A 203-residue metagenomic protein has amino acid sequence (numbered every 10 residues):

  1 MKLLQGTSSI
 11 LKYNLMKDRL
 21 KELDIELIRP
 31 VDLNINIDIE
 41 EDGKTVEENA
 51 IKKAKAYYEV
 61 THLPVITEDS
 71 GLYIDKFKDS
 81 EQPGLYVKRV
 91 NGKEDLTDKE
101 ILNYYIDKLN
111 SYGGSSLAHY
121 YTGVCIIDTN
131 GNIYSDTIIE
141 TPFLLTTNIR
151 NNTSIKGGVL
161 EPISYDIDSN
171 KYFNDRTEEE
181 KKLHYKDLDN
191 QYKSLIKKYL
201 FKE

Functional and structural regions predicted by a protein language model:
K2-L4, L11-R19, L23-E203: Anionic-ligand binding patches
